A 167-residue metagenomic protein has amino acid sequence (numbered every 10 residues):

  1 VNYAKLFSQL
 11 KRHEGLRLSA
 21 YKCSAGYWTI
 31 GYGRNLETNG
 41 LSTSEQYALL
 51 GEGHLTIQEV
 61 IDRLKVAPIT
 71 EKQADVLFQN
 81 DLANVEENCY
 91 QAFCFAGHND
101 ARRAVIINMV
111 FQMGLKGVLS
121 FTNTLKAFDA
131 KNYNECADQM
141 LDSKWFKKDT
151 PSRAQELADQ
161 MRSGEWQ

Functional and structural regions predicted by a protein language model:
V1-V105, V118-T122, A127-Q167: Acidic, aromatic-lined catalytic clefts of primarily extracellular/periplasmic carbohydrate-active enzymes that remodel
N108-M113: Short, hydrophobic/amphipathic alpha-helical patches that form generic packing surfaces within helical domains
